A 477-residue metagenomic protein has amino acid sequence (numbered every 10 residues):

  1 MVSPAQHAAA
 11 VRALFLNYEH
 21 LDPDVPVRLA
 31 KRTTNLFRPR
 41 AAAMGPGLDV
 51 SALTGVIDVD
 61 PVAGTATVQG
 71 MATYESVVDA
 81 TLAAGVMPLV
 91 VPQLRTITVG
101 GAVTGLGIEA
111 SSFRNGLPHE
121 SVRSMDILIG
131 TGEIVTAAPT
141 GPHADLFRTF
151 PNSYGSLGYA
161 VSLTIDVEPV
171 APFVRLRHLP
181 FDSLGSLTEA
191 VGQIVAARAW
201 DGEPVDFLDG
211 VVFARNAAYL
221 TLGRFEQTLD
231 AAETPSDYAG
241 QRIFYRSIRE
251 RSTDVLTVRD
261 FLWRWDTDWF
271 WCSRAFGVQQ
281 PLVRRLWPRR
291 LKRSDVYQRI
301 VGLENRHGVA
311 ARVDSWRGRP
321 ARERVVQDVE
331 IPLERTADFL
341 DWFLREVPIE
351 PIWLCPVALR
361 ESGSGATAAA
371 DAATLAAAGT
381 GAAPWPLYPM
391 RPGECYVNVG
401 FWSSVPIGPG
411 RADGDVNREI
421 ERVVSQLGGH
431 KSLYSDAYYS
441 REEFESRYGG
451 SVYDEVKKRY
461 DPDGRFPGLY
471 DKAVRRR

Functional and structural regions predicted by a protein language model:
M1-R477: Noncatalytic alpha-helical scaffold of FAD-dependent oxidoreductases
